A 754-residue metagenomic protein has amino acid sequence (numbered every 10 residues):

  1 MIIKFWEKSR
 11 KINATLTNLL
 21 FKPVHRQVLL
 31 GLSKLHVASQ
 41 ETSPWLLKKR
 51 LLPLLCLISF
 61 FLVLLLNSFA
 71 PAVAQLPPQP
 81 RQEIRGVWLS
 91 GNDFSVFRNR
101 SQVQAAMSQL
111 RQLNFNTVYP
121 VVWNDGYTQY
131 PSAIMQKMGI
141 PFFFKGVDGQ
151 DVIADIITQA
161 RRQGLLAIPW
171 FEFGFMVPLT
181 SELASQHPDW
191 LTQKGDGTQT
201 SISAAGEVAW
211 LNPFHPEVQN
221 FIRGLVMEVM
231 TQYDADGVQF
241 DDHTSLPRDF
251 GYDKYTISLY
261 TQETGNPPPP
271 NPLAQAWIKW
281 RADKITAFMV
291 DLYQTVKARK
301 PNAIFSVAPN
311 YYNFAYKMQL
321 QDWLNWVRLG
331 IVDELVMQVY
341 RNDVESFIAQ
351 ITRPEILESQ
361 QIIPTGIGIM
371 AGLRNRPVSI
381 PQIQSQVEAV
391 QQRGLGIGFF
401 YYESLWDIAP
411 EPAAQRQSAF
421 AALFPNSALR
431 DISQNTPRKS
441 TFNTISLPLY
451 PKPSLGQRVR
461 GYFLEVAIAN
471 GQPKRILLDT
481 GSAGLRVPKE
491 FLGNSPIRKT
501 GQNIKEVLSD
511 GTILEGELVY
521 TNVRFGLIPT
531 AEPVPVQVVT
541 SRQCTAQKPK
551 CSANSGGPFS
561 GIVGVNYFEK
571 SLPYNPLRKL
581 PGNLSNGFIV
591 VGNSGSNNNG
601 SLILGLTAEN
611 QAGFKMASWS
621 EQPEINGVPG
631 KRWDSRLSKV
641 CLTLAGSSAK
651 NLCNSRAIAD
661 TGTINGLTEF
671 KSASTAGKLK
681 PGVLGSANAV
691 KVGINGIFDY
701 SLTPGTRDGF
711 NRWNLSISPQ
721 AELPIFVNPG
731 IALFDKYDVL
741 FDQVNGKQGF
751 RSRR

Functional and structural regions predicted by a protein language model:
Q82-R85, F94-F97, G174-E228: Active-site-adjacent "subsite" loops/lids of carbohydrate-active enzymes
S90-F97, Q136-D148, G206-N220, A274-K284 (+2 more regions): The substrate-binding groove and active-site-proximal loops of carbohydrate-active enzymes, especially glycoside
Q102-Y127: Catalytic domains of carbohydrate-active enzymes, especially glycoside hydrolases
F115-V122, V152-S201, Q239-D241: Glycine-rich, aromatic-flanked loop segments that form ligand/cofactor-binding clefts across common enzyme folds
G126-F171, A282-F288, L292: Aromatic-lined substrate-binding rim segments of carbohydrate-active enzymes
D196-N325, L329: Polysaccharide-binding and catalytic clefts of secreted carbohydrate-active enzymes
E334-S346, P354, T365-N435: Substrate-binding cleft of secreted/luminal carbohydrate-active enzymes
P437-R754: Pepsin/retropepsin-fold aspartyl endopeptidases
